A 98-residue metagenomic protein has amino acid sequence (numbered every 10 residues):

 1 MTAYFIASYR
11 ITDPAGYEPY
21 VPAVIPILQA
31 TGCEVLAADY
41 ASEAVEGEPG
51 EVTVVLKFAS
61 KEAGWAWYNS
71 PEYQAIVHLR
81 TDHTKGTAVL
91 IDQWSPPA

Functional and structural regions predicted by a protein language model:
M1-V52, A59-N69, Q74, D92-A98: Short S/T/G/P-rich N-terminal loop/turn motif that feeds into the first structured element of a domain
V52-V54, G86-T87: Generic beta-strand structural signal
E72-L90: Short arginine-rich
